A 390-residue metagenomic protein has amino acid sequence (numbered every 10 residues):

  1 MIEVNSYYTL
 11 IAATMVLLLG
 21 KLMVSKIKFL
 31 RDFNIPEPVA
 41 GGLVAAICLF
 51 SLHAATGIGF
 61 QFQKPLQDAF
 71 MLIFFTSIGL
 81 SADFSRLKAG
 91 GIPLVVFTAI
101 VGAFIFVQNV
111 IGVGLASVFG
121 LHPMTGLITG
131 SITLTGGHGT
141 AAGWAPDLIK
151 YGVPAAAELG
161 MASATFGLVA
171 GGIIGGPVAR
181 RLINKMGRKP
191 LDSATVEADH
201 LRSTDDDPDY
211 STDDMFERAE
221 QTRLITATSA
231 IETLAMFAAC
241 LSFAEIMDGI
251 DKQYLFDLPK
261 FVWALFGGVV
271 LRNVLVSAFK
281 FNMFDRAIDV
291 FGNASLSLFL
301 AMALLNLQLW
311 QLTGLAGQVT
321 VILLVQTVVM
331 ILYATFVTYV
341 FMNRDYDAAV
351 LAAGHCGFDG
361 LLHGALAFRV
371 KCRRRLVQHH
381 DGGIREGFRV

Functional and structural regions predicted by a protein language model:
M1-L10, L17-L19, R180-I231, V276: Intrinsically disordered, low-complexity non-transmembrane regions of multi-pass membrane transporters
I2-M15, Q61-F74, M124-S131, L255-G267 (+2 more regions): Structural signature of hydrophobic alpha-helical transmembrane segments
V16, L43-S51, Q63-G91, L265-L275 (+1 more regions): Hydrophobic transmembrane alpha-helices of secondary-active transporters and Na+-translocating membrane complexes
L19-R31, S77-A89, V270-D285, A334-M342 (+1 more regions): C-terminal ends of transmembrane helices
V24-V39, T56, F60-Q63, A244-F266 (+1 more regions): Flexible hinge motifs at transmembrane-helix junctions and intramembrane kinks/re-entrant loops in multi-pass membrane
D83-V113, L234, V290, L305-T335: Entry/N-cap segments of selected transmembrane alpha helices and their immediately preceding amphipathic helices
L115-A162, F166, A170, V178 (+4 more regions): Alpha-helical membrane segments and immediately flanking helix-loop junctions that form or couple to the substrate/ion
V319-G360, R373: C-terminal transmembrane helix pair
